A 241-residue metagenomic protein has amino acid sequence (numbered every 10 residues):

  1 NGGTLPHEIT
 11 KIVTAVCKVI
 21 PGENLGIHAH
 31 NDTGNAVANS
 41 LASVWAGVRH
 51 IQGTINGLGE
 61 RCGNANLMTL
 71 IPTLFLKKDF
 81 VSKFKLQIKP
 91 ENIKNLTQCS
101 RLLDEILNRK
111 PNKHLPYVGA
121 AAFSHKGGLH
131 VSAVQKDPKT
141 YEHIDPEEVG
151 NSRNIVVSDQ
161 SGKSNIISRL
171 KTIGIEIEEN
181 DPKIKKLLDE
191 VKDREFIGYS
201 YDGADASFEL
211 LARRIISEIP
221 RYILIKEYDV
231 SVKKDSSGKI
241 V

Functional and structural regions predicted by a protein language model:
N1, A46-G63: Glycine-rich phosphate-binding active-site loops on the catalytic face of alpha/beta enzymes
N1-G2, H28-G34, N56: Active-site beta-loop-alpha junctions enriched in small/polar residues
G2-C17, R61-T69: Active-site-adjacent beta->alpha loops and helix N-cap segments on the catalytic face of soluble alpha/beta enzymes
I9-I27, P72-F80: Alpha-helix-loop-beta-strand connector modules within alpha/beta enzyme cores
G22-H28, H50, N154-V156: Structural preference for beta-strand elements that scaffold enzyme active sites
G34-V48, A65: Catalytic cores of alpha/beta
G47, L70, L170: Conserved, mostly hydrophobic/aromatic
L74, F80-V241: A mid-to-C-terminal "edge-of-domain" accessory segment
